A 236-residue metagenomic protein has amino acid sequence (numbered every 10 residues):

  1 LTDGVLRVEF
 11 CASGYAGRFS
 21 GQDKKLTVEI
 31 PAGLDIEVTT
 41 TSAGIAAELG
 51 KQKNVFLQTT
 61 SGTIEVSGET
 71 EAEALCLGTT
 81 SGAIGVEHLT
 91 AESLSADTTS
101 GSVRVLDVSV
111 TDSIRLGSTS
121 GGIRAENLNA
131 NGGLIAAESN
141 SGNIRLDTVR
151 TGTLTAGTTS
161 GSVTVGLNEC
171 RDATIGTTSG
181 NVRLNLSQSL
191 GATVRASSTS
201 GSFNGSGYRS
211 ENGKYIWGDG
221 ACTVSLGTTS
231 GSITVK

Functional and structural regions predicted by a protein language model:
L1-A16: Post-signal peptide N-terminal segment of secreted/secretory-pathway proteins
D3-V5, G21-K25, P31-G33, Q52 (+5 more regions): Extracytoplasmic
F10-A12, I30-A32, T40, T59 (+6 more regions): Flexible glycine-/small-residue-rich
S13-I30, A46-E48, E65-S67, S206-A221: Short acidic/polar N-terminal linker immediately downstream of export determinants
G21-K25, S61, S81, S100 (+1 more regions): Extracellular beta-strand/beta-solenoid scaffold signature
V28, E37-T39, T177: Structural recognition of beta-strand segments within beta-rich domains
D35-T98: Right-handed parallel beta-helix
S67-E69, L75, G85-S95, S102-K236: Short, surface-exposed interaction patches in beta-rich subdomains that mediate adhesion/assembly near membranes
